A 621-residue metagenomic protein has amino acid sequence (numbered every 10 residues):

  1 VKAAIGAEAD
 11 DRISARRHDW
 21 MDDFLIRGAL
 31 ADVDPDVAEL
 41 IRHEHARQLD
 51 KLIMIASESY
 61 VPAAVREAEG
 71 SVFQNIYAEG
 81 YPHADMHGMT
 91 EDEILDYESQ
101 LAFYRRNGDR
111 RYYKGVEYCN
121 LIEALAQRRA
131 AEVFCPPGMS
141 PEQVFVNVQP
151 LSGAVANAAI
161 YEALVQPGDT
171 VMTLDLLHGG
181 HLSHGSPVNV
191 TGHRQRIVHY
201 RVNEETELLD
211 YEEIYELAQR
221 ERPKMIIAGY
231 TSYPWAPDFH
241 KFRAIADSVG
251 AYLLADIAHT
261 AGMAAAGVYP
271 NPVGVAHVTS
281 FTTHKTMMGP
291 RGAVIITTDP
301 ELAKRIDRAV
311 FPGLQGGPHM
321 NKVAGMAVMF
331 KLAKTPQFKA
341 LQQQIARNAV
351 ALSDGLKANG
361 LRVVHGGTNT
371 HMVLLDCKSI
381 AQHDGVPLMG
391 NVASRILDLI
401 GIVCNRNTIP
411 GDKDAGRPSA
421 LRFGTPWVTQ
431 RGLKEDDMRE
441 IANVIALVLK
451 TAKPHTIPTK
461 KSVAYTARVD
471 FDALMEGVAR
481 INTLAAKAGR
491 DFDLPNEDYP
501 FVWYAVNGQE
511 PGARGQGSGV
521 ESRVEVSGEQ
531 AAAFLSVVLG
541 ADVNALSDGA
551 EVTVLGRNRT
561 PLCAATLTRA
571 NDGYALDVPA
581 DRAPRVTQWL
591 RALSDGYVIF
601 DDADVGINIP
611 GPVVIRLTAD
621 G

Functional and structural regions predicted by a protein language model:
K2-P35, R128, A415-E510: PLP-dependent enzyme catalytic core of the Aspartate aminotransferase-like
R17-D109: N-terminal "arm"/small-domain region of PLP-dependent enzymes with the aminotransferase-like
A78-V155: Conserved N-terminal alpha-helix of the aminotransferase class I/II PLP-enzyme fold
L121-G360, D384-L388: Conserved PLP-enzyme active-site core in the AAT-like
Q143, N321, G366-H371, G549 (+1 more regions): Short Gly/Ser/Thr- and Asp/Glu-enriched loop/turn motifs at secondary-structure junctions
L208-I257, G262, V463-W503, N608-G621: Glycine-rich, mobile lid/loop segments that gate access to catalytic sites or pores
R362-E435: Conserved PLP-binding catalytic core of the aspartate aminotransferase-like
V502-G621: Basic, glycine/lysine-rich polyanion-binding surfaces/domains
